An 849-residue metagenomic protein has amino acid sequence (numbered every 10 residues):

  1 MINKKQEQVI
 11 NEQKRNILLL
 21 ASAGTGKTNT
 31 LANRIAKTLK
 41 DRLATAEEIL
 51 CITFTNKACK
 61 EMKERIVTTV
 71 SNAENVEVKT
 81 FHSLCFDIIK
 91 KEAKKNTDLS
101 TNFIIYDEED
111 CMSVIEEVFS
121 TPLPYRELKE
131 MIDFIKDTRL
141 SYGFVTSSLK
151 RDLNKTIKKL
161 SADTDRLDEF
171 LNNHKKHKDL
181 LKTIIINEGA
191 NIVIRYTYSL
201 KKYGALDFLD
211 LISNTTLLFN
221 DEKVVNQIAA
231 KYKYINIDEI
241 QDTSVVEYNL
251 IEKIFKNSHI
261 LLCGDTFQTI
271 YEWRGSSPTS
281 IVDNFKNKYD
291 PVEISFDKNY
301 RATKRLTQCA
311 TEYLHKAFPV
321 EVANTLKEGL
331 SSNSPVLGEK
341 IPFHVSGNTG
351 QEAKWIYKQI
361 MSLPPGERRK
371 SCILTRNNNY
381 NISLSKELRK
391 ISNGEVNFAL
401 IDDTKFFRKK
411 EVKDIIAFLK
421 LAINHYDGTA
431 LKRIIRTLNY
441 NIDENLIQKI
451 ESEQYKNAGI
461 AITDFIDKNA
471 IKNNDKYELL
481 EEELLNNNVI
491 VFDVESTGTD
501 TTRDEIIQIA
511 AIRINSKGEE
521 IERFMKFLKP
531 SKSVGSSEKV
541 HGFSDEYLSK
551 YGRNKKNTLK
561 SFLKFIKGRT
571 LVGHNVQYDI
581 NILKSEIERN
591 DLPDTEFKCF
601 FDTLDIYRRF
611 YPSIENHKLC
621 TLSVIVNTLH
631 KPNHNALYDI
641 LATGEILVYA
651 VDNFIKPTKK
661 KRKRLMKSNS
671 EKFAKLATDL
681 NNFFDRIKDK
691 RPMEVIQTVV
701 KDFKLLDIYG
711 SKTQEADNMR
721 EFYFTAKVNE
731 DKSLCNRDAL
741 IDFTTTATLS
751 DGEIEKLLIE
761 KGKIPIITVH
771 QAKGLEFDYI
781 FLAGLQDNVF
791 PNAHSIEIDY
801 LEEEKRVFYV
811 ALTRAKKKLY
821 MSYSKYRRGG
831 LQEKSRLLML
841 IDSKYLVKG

Functional and structural regions predicted by a protein language model:
M1-D98, E116, N226, Q308-T311 (+3 more regions): P-loop NTPase Walker
M1-N11, R15-L20, I184-V282, K298 (+4 more regions): Conserved helicase NTPase motor core
L18, A23-L31, I35, D290-V292 (+5 more regions): Helicase P-loop NTPase motor core
K37, V245-P342, I521-R523, K539: Conserved RecA-like helicase ATPase core segment that couples NTP binding/hydrolysis to strand translocation
A46-L140, F144-D152, C599, H617 (+1 more regions): Conserved P-loop NTPase-based nucleic-acid remodeling module centered on helicase motor cores
K79-D87, I235-E239, C263, D742-N792 (+3 more regions): Conserved helicase core region in the C-terminal RecA-like lobe
T80, E293, N487-F492, S496-N590 (+4 more regions): Conserved non-catalytic scaffold segment of RNase H-like nuclease domains
I186-G189, H425, T437-I450, Q454-T499 (+3 more regions): Accessory C-terminal helicase-associated subdomains
